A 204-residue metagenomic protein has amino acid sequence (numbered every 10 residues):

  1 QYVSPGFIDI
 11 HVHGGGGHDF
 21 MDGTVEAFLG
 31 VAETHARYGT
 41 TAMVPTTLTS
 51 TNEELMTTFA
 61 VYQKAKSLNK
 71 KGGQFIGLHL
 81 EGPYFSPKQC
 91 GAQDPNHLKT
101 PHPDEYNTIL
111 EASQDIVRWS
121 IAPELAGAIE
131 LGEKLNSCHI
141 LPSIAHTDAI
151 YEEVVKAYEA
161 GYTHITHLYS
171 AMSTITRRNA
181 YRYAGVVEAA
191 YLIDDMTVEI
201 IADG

Functional and structural regions predicted by a protein language model:
Q1-L29, E33: Replace "His-x-His-based motif
H13, L29-T58, G73-S86, S113-E124 (+4 more regions): Divalent metal-dependent hydrolysis catalytic cores, especially in the metallo-beta-lactamase
G14-E26, A92-K99, L141-A145: Active-site mouth loops of central-metabolism enzymes
D22, T57, K70: Metal-centered catalytic cores of metalloenzymes
V25-F28, F59, Y183-V187: Amphipathic alpha-helical segments in well-structured domains
V61-G73: A glycine-rich helix N-cap at a beta->alpha junction
A65-S67, K99-I200: Histidine/acidic residue-rich metal-binding segments in metalloenzymes
E81-E105: Flexible glycine-/small-residue-enriched beta->alpha junction loops that bind anionic phosphate/pyrophosphate groups
